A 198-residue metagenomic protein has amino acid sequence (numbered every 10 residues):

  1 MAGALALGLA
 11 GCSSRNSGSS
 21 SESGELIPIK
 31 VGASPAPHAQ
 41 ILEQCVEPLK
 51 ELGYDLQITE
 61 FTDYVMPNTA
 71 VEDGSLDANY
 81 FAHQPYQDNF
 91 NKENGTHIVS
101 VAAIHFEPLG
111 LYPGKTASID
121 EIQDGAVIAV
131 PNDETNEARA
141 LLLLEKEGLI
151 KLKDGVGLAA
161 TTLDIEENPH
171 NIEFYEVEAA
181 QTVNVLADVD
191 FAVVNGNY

Functional and structural regions predicted by a protein language model:
L7-G11: C-terminal motif of bacterial Sec signal peptides marking the signal peptidase cleavage site
S13-N16: Bacterial signal peptide processing site
G24-A36, Y54-E60, V127-I128: Short, well-ordered beta-strand elements
I58-T69, V156-N184: Short helix-initiation/N-cap motifs at beta->coil->alpha
Y64-G95, A117: Pocket-flanking alpha-helical
E72-A82, A126, L149, H170-E173 (+1 more regions): Alpha-to-beta junction loops
N89-V101, K115-A117, D188, V193: Ligand-binding "clamshell"
V101-I150: A conserved helix-loop-strand patch within extracytoplasmic ligand-binding domains of the periplasmic binding
